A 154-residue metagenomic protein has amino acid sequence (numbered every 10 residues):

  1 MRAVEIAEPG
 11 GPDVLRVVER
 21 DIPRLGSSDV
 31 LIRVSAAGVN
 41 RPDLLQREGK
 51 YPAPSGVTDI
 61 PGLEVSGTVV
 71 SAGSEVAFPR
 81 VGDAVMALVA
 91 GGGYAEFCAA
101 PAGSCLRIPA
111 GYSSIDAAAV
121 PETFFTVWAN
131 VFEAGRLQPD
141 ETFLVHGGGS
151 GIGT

Functional and structural regions predicted by a protein language model:
G10-R16, R41-D43: Short N-terminal binding/cap micro-motifs at the start of the first secondary-structure element
R16, S28, L63, A102 (+1 more regions): Exposed loop/turn and edge beta-strand positions of beta-sandwich/beta-sheet ligand-binding modules
D21-G38, K50-G92: Glycine-rich beta-strand-centered segment in the early N-terminal region that forms part of a ligand/cofactor-binding
L45, A84-G148: NAD(P)H dinucleotide-binding glycine-rich loop of Rossmann-like/cofactor-binding domains, especially the beta1-alpha1
G151: NAD(P)H-binding Rossmann-fold N-terminus in SDR/SDR-like oxidoreductases, specifically the glycine-rich beta1-alpha1
T154: Residues forming the Rossmann-fold NAD(P)(H) cofactor-binding site
